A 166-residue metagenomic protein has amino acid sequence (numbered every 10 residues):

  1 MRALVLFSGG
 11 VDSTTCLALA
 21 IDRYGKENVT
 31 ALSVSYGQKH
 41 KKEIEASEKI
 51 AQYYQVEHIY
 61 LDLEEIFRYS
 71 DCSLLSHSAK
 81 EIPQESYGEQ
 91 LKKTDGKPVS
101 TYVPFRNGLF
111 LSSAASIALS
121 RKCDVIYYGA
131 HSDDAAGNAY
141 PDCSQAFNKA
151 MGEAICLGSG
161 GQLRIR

Functional and structural regions predicted by a protein language model:
M1-R166: ATP-dependent adenylation/nucleotidyltransferase module used to activate substrates
